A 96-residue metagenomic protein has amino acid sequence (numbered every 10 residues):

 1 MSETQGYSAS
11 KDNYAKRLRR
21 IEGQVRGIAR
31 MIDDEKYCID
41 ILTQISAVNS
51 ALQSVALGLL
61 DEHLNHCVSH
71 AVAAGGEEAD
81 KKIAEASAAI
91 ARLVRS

Functional and structural regions predicted by a protein language model:
M1-S96: Solvent-exposed interaction patches of small proteins and small membrane subunits
